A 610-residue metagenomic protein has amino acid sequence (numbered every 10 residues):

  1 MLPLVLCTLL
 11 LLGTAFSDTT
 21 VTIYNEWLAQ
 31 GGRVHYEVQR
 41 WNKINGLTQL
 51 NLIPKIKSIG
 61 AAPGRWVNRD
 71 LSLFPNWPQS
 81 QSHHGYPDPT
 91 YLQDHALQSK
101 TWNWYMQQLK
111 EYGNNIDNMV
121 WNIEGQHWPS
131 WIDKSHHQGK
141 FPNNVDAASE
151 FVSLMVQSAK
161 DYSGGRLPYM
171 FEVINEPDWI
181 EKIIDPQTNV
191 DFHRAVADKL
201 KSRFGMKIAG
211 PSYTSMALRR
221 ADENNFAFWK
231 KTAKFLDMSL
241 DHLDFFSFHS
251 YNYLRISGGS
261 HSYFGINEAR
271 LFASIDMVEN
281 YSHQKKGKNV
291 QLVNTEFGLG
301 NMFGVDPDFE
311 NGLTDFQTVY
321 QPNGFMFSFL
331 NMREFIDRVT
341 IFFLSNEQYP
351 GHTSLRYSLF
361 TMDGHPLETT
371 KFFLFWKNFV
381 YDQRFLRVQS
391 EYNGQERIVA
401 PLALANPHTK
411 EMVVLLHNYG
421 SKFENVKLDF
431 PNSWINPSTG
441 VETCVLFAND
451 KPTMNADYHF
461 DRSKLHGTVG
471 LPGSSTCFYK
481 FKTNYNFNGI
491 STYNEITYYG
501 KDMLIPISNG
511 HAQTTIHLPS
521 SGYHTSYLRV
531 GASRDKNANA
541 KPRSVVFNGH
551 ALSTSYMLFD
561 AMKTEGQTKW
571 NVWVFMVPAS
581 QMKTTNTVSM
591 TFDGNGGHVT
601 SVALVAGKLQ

Functional and structural regions predicted by a protein language model:
L2-S17: Cleavable N-terminal signal peptides of Sec/SRP-targeted secreted and luminal proteins
D18-D241: N-terminal catalytic cores of secreted or lumenal carbohydrate-active enzymes
G64-W66, V173, G210, F248 (+3 more regions): Conserved beta-strand positions
W104-N118, S158-L167, A195-M206, H242 (+4 more regions): A structural motif corresponding to the C-terminal end of an alpha-helix and its immediate exit/capping segment
D185-Q317: Noncatalytic carbohydrate-binding groove/subsite architecture in carbohydrate-active enzymes
N294-G394: Aromatic/acidic polysaccharide-binding cleft in carbohydrate-active enzymes
Q395-H408: Short, surface-exposed beta-strand/loop micro-motifs that present aromatic residues
H417-Q610: C-terminal beta-sandwich/jelly-roll accessory domains of carbohydrate-active enzymes
